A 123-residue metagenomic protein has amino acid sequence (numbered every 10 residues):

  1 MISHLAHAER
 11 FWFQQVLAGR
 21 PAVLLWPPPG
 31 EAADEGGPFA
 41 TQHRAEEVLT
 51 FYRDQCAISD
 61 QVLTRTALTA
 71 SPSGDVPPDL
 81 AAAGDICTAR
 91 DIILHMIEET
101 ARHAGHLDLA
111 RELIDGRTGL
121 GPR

Functional and structural regions predicted by a protein language model:
M1-E35, G74-R123: Short, contiguous alpha-helical
D34-D75, C87-I97: Acidic/histidine-rich alpha-helical segments that form the ligand environment of transition-metal centers
